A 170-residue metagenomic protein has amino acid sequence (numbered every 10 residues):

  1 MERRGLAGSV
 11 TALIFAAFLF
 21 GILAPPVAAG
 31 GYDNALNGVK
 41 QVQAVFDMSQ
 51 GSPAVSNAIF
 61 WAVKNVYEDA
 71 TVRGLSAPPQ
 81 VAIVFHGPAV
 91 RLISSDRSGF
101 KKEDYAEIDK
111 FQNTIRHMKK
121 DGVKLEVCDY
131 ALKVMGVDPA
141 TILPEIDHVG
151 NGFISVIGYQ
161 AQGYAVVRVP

Functional and structural regions predicted by a protein language model:
M1-A7: N-terminal secretory signal peptides that target proteins for export/translocation
T11-I22: Bacterial N-terminal signal peptides
V27-P170: Secreted/extracellular ectodomain signature
